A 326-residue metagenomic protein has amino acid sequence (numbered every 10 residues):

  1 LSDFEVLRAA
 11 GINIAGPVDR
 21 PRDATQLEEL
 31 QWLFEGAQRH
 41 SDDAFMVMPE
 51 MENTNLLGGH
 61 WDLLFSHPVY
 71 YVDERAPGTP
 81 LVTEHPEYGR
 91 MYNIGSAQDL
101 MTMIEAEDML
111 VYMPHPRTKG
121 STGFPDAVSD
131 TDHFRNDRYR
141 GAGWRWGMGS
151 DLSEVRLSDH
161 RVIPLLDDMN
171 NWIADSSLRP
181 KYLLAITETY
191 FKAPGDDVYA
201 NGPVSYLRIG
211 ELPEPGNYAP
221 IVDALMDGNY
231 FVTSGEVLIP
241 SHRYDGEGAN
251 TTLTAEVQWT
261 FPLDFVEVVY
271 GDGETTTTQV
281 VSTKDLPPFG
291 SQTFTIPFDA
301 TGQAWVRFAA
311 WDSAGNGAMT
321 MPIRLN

Functional and structural regions predicted by a protein language model:
L1-A127, W144-M148, E154-L165, I186-T189 (+2 more regions): A metal-dependent hydrolase metal-coordination microenvironment
R20, N171-L183, T187-N326: C-terminal functional module detector
L30-F34, V128, M169, V198-P203: Short secondary-structure boundary/capping segments
Y92, F134-R135, S241-D245: Short, exposed beta-strand/loop patches in secreted or surface proteins that constitute
A106-D108, D137-Y139, P180, Q303: A general structural motif
K119-R138, M148-D151, M169-S176, Y182 (+1 more regions): Active-site neighborhoods of metal-dependent hydrolases
V128-E154, Y206-A219: Structural recognition of alpha->loop->beta junctions
